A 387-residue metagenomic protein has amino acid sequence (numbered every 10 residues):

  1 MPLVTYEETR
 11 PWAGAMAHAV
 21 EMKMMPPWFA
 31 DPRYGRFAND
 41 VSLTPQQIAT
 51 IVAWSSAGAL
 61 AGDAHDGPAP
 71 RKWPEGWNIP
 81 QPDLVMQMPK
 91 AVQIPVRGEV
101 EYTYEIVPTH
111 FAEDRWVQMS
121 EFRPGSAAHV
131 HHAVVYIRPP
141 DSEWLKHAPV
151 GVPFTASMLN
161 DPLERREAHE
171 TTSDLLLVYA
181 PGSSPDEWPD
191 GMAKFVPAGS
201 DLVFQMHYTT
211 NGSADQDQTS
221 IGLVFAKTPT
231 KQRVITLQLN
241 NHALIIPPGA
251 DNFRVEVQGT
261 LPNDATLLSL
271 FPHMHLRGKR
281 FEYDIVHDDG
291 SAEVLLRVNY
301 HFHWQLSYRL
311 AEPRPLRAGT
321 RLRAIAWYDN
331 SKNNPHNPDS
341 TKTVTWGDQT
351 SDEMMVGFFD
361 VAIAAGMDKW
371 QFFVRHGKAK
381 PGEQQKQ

Functional and structural regions predicted by a protein language model:
M1-H110, G199-Q205, T210: Aromatic- and Gly/Pro-enriched helix-to-coil junctions and flexible linker segments
I79-Q387: His-enriched metal-coordination microenvironments in redox/metal-binding proteins
